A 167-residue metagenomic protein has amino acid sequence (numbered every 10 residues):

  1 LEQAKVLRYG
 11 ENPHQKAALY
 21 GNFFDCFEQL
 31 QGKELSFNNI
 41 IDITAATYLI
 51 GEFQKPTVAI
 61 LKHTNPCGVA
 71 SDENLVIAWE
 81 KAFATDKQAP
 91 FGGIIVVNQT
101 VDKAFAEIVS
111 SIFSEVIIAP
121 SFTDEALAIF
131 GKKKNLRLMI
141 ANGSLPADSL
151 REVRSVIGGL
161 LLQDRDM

Functional and structural regions predicted by a protein language model:
L1-M167: ATP-dependent carboxylate/acyl-activation modules
